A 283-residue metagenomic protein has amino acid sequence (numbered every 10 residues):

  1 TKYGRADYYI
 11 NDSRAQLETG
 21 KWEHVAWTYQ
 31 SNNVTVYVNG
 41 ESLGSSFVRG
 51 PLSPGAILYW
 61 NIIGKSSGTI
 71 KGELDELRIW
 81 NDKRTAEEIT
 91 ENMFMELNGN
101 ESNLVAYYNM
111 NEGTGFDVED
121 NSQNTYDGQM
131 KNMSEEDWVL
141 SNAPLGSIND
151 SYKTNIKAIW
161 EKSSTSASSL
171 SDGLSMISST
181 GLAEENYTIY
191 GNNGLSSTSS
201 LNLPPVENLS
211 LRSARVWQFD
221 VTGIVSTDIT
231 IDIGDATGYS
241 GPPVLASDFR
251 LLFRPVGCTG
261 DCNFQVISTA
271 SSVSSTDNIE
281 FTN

Functional and structural regions predicted by a protein language model:
T1-E88, F94-E119, S147-P204, N208 (+2 more regions): Extracellular glycan-associated modules
D12, S45, G128, M133 (+1 more regions): Short, surface-exposed loop motifs enriched in S/T, G, D/E and P with embedded aromatic residues
K21, R78-N81, E112, I233-D235 (+2 more regions): Short, flexible loop/turn elements at secondary-structure junctions
N100-S102, N124-E135, I224-S226, T282-N283: Extracellular interaction modules
G113-A143, T259-G260: Short, tryptophan-glycine- and acidic/Ser/Thr-enriched carbohydrate-recognition patches
Q129-Y152, D277-N283: A recurrent domain-boundary module in secreted/ectodomain proteins
L203-V216, S274-N283: Extracellular adhesion/glycan-binding regions together with long Ser/Thr- and acidic-residue-rich low-complexity tracts
V225-F281: Proteolytic-maturation and junctional protease-sensitive modules
